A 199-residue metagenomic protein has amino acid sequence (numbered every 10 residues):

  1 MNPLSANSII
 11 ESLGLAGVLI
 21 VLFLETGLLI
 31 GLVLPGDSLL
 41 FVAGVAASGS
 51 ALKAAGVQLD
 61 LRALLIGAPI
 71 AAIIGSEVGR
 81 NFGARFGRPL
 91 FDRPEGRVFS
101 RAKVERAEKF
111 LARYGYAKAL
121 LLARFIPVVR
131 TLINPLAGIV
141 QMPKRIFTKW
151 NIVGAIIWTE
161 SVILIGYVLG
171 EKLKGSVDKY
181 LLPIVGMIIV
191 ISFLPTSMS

Functional and structural regions predicted by a protein language model:
M1-I20, V45-M142, E171-I184, P195-S199: Membrane-interfacial helix-loop-helix
L19-L40, S192: Transmembrane alpha-helix interface/packing and boundary motifs in multi-pass membrane proteins, characterized by
V21, W150-G154: Hydrophobic alpha-helical segments of secondary membrane carriers
F23-L24, L28, D60-P69, I156 (+1 more regions): Hydrophobic alpha-helical transmembrane segments of multi-pass inner membrane proteins, especially in bacterial systems
F41-L52, I157-W158, V162: Small-residue-rich segments of transmembrane alpha-helices in multi-pass membrane proteins, especially helix faces
A71, I126, V153-W158, M187-I191: Transmembrane alpha-helical core residues of multi-pass small-molecule transporters, especially secondary transporters
T159-K172: Transmembrane alpha-helical segments of integral membrane proteins
